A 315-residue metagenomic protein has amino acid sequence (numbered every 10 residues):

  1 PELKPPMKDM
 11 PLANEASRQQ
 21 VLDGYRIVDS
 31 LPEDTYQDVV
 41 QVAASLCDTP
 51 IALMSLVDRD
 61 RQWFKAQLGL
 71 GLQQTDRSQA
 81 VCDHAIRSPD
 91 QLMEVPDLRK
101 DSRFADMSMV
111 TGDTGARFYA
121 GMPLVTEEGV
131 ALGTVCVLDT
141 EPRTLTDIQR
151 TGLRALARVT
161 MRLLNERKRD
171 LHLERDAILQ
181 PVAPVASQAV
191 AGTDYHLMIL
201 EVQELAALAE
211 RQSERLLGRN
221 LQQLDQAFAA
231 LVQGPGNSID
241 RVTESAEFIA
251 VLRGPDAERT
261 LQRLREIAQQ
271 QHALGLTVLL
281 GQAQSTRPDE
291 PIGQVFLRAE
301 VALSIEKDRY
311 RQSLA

Functional and structural regions predicted by a protein language model:
V21, I51, V57, R61-Q67 (+1 more regions): Regulatory sensory and allosteric helical modules in signal-transduction proteins and certain transcription factors
R117-T126: A short, aliphatic-rich beta-strand micro-motif
T134-R143, T286: Short beta-strand-to-loop transition segments that serve as allosteric relay/switch motifs in sensory/regulatory domains
L145-R162: Amphipathic alpha-helical "output/dimerization" segments
D147, R219, E258-Q262, S285-A315: Catalytic cores and conserved motifs of cyclic dinucleotide signaling enzymes
L163-L179, L314: Short alpha-helical interdomain "coupling" segment at the junction between an upstream regulatory sensor module
I178-S187, A191-H196, Q203-A229, D240-S245 (+4 more regions): Conserved long alpha-helical elements within nucleotide-processing catalytic cores of c-di-GMP signaling and class III
E244-E247, V251, Q270-A302: A short glycine-enriched loop-to-beta-strand structural element that forms part of the catalytic core of nucleotide
